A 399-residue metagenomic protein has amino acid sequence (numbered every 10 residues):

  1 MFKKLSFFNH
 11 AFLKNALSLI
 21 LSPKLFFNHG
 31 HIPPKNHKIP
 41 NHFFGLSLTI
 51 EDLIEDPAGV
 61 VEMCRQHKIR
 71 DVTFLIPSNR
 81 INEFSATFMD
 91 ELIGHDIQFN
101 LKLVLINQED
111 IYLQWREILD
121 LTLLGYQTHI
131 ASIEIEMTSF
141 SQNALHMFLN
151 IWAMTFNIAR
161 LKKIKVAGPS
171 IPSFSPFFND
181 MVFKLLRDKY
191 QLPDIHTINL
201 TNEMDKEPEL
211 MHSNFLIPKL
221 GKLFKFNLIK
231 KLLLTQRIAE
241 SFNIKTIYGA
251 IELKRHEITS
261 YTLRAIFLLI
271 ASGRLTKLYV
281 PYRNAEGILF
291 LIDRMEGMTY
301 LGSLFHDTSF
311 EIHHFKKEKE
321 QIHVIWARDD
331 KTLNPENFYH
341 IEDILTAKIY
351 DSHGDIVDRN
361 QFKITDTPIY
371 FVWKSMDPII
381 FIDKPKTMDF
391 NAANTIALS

Functional and structural regions predicted by a protein language model:
M1-H29: Membrane-proximal basic amphipathic "stem/tether" segments
I39-K102, L124-S132: Catalytic domains of carbohydrate-active enzymes, especially glycoside hydrolases
H42-I50, V72-F74, F99-L105, A131-I135 (+4 more regions): Hydrophobic faces of well-ordered beta-strands that scaffold small-molecule active sites in alpha/beta enzyme cores
E51-R65, I111-L124, P176-R187, E257-L268: Short, acidic/polar
A144-A265: Noncatalytic carbohydrate-binding groove/subsite architecture in carbohydrate-active enzymes
Y248-E311, K316-E318: Aromatic/acidic polysaccharide-binding cleft in carbohydrate-active enzymes
H306-L345: Carbohydrate-binding surface patches
V357-S399: C-terminal beta-strand-rich structural cap/linker in extracellular carbohydrate-active enzymes
